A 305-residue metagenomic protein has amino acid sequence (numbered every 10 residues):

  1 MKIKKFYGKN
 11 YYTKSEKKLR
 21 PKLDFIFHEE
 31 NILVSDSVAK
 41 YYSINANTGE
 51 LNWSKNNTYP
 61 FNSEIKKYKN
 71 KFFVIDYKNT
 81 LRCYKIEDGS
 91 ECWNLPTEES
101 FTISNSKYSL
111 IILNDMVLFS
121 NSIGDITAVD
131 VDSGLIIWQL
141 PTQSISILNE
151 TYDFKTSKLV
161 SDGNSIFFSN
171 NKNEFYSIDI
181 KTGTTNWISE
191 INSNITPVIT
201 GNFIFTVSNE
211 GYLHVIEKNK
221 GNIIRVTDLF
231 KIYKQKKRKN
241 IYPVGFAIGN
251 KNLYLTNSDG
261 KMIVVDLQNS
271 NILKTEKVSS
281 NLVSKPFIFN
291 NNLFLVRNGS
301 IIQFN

Functional and structural regions predicted by a protein language model:
M1, N70-Y84, L113-V131, I199-N219: Generic detector of contiguous secondary-structure segments
K2-F27, E50-K69, E91-N114, L135-G163 (+3 more regions): Extracytoplasmic beta-rich repeat domains
E29, D36-S37, D76-Y77, N114 (+8 more regions): Structural signature of WD-repeat beta-propellers
Y42, R82, T127, I136 (+4 more regions): WD40 beta-propeller blade core
N45-G49, K85-G89, D130-G134, D179-G183 (+3 more regions): Short loop/turn segments that connect beta-strands within beta-propeller blades
F168-Y176, T182-T185, S193-T196: Beta-propeller domains
T206-V215, N222, V226-V265: Loop/turn-rich, solvent-exposed surfaces of beta-rich toroidal or solenoidal domains
K220, N252, N257-N305: C-terminal closing repeat unit and adjoining cap/tail of repeat-based domains
